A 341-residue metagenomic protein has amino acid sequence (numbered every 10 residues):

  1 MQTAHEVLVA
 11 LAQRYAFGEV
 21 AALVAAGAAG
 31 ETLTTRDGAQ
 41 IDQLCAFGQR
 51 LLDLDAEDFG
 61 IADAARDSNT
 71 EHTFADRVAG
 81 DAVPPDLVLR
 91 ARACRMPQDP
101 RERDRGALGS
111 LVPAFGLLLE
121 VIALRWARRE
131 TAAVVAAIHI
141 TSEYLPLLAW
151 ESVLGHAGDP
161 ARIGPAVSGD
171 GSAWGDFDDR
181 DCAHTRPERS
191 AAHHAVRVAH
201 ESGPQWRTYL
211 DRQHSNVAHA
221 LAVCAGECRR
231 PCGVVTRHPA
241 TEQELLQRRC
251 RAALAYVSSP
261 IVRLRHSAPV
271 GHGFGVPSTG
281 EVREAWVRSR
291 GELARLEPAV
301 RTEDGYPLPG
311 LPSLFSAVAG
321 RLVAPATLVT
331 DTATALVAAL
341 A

Functional and structural regions predicted by a protein language model:
Q2-G30: Charged, amphipathic alpha-helical linkers/stalks
A4, Q40-T131: Charged alpha-helical initiation segments
A16-V24, A56-A64, A133-A137: Solenoid-repeat scaffolds in large eukaryotic assemblies
E19-G30, D86-D104, A240-T241, L245: Repeat-mediated protein-protein interaction surfaces in helical alpha-solenoids
A22-D55, E143-D159: Short, charge-rich amphipathic alpha-helical segments embedded in non-transmembrane helical bundles/solenoids
A28-T32, L51, D55, L119 (+4 more regions): A structural signal for well-ordered alpha-helices, especially hydrophobic packing surfaces of coiled-coils
G106-C232: Amphipathic alpha-helical interface elements
R230-L340: Charge-enriched, short contiguous segments at helix-coil
